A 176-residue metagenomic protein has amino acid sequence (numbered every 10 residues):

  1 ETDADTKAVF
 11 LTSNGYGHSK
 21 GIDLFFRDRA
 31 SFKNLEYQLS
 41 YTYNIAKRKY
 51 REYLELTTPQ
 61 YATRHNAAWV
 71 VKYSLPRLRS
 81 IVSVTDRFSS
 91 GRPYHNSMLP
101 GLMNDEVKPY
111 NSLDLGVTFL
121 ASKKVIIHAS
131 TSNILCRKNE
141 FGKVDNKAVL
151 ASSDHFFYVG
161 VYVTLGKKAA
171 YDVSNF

Functional and structural regions predicted by a protein language model:
E1-A8, N44, R48-L56, P93-G101 (+2 more regions): Outer-membrane beta-barrel translocator domains and adjoining extracellular loop/strand segments of Gram-negative
E1-T2, T12, Y16-S19, A68 (+2 more regions): Gram-negative and organellar
D3, L75, K108: Acidic surface patches and DE-rich sequence motifs
T6-Y94, L135: Gram-negative outer-membrane beta-barrel transporters
K20-L24, H65-W69, N111-L115, H155-V161: Hydrophobic, lipid-facing positions within transmembrane beta-strands of outer-membrane proteins
P59, N104-E106, L150: Outer-membrane beta-barrel proteins
F88-N96, T118-F176: C-terminal beta-signal and adjacent terminal beta-strands/loops of Gram-negative outer-membrane beta-barrel proteins
S89, H95-D114: Outer-membrane beta-barrel transmembrane domain signature
